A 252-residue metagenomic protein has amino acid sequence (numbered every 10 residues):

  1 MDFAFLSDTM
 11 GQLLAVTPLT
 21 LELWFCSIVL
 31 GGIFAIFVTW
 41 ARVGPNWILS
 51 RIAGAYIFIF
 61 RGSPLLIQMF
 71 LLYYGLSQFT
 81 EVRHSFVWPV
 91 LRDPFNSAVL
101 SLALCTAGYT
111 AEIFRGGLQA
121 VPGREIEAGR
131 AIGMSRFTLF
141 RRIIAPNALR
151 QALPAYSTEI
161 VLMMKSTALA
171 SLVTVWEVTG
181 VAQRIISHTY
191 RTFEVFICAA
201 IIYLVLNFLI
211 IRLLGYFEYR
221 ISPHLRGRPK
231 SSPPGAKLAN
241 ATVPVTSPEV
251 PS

Functional and structural regions predicted by a protein language model:
M1-S252: Transmembrane alpha-helices and adjacent helix-loop boundaries
